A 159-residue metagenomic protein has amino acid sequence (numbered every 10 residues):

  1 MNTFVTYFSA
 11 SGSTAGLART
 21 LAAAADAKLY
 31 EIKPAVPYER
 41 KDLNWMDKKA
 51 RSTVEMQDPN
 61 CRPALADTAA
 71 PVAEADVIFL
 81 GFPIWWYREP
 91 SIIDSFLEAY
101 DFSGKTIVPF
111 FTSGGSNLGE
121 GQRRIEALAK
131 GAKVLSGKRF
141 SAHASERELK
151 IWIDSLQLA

Functional and structural regions predicted by a protein language model:
M1-L80, Y87-E89, D94-E98, R147-A159: N-terminal beta1-alpha1-beta2 submodule of the flavodoxin-like/Rossmannoid cofactor-binding fold
N2, D26, G104, G131-V134: A generic structural signal for alpha->beta connector loops
A10-S11, P83-W85, G114-G115, A142: Short beta->alpha junction loops/turns
V72-A73, E98-G104, A127-A129: Short, conserved loop/helix-junction motifs that constitute active-site signature segments in enzyme catalytic cores
L80-G81, P109: Redox-cofactor binding/interface segments in oxidoreductases and associated redox assembly factors
Y87-E120: Repeat-unit-sized solenoid/scaffold elements
V108-R147: Short, glycine-/small-residue-rich phosphate/pyrophosphate-handling segment
